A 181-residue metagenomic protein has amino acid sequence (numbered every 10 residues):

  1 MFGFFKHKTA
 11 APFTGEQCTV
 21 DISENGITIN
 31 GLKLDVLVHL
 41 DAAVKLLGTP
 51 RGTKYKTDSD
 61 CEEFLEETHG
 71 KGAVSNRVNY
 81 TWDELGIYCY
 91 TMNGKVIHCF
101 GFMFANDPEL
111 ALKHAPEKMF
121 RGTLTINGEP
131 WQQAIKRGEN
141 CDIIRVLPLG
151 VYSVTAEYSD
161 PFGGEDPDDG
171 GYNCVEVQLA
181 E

Functional and structural regions predicted by a protein language model:
F2-E181: Short helix/turn-capping signatures at newly exposed starts of structured segments
